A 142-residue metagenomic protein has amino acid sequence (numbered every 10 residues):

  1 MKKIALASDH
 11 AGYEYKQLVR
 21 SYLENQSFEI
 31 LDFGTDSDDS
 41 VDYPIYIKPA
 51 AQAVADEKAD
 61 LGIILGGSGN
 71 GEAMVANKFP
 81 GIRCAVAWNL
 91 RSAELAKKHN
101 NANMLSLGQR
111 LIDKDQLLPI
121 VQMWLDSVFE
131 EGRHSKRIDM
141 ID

Functional and structural regions predicted by a protein language model:
K3-I4, A59-G62, G81-R83: Short active-site oxyanion
K3-V19: N-terminal beta1-alpha1 ligand-phosphate binding loop
A7, A11, L90-D142: C-terminal binding/interaction regions
L18-F28: A short, Lys/Arg-enriched amphipathic alpha-helix followed by its capping loop at the start of a domain
E29-S40: A short beta-strand-loop structural module common to alpha/beta enzyme folds
Y46-I64: Short, structured active-site "lid" loops
K48, Q52, M74, E94-K97 (+1 more regions): Alpha-helical segments flanking ligand/cofactor-binding loops in enzyme cores
I64-S106, R110: Mid-chain, well-packed structural core segment of small domains
